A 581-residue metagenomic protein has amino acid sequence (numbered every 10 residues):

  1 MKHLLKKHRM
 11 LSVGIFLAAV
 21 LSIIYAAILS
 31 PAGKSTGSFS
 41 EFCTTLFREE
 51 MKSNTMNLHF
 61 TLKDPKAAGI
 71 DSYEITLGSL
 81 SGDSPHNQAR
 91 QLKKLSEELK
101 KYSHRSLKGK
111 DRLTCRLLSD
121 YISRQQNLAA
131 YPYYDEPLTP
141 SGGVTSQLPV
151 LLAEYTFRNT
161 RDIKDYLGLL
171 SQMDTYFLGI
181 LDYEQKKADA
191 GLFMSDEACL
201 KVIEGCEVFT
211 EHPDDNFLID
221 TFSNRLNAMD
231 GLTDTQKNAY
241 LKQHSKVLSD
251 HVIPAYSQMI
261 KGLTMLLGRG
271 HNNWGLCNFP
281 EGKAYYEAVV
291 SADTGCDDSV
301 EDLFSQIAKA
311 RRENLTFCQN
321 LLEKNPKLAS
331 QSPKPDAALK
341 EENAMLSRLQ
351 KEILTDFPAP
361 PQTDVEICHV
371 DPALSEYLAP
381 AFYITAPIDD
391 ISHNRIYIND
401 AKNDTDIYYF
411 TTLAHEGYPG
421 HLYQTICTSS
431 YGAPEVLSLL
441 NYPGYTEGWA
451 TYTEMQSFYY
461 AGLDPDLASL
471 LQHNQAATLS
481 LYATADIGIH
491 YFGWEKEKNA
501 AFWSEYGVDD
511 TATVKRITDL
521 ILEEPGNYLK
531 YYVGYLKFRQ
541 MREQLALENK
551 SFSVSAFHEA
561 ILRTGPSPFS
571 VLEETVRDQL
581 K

Functional and structural regions predicted by a protein language model:
L4-K581: N-terminal maturation segment of proteins
